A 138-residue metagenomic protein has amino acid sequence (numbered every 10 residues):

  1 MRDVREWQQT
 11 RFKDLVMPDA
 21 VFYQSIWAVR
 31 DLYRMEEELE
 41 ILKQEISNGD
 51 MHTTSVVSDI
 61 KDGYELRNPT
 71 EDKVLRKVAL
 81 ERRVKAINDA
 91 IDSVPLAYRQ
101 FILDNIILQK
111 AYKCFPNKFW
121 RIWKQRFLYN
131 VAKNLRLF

Functional and structural regions predicted by a protein language model:
M1-S93, L137-F138: N-terminal interaction/assembly modules
D31, A97-F101, W123: Residue-level detector of well-ordered alpha-helical segments, enriched for hydrophobic/aromatic packing positions
S93-Q109: Short amphipathic alpha helix immediately N-terminal
I107-W120: Helix-turn-helix DNA-binding module
F119-F138: DNA major-groove recognition helices of helix-turn-helix
